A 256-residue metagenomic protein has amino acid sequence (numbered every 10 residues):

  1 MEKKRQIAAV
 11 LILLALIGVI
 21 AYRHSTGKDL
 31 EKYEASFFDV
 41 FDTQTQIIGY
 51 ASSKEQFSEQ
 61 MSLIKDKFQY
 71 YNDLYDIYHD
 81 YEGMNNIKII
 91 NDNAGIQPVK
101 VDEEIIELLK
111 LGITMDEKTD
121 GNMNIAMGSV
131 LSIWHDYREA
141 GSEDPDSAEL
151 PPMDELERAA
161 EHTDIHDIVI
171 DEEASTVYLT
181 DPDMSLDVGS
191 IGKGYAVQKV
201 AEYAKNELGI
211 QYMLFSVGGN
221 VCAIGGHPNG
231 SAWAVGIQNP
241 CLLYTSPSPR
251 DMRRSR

Functional and structural regions predicted by a protein language model:
E2-S246, R250: Mature catalytic core of soluble alpha/beta enzymes
